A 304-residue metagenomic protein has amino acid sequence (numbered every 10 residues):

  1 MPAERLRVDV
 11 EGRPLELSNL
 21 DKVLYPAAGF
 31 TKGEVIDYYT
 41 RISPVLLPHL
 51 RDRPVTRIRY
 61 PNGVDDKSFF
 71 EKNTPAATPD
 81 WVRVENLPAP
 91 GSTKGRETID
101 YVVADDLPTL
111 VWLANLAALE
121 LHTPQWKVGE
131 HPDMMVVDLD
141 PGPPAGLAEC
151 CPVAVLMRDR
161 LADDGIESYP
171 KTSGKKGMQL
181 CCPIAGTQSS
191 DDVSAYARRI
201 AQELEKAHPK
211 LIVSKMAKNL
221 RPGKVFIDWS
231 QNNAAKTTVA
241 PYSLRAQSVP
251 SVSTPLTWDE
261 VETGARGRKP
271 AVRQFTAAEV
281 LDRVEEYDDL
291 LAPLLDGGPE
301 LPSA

Functional and structural regions predicted by a protein language model:
M1-G29, I36-D37, L47, R51 (+4 more regions): C-terminal accessory nucleic-acid interaction domains of nucleic acid-metabolism proteins
D52-E85: Polyanion/phosphate-binding surface patch
I58-Y60, V128, S168-G174, K215-N219: Short beta-strand
A77-D106: Class II aminoacyl-tRNA synthetase-like tRNA-binding/catalytic domains
V102-S173, P183-V193, A304: Signature for HUH/AEP ssDNA processing cores
Q179-A185, F226-W229: A short beta-strand motif that forms the metal-chelation/ATP-contact edge of phosphoryl-transfer active sites
